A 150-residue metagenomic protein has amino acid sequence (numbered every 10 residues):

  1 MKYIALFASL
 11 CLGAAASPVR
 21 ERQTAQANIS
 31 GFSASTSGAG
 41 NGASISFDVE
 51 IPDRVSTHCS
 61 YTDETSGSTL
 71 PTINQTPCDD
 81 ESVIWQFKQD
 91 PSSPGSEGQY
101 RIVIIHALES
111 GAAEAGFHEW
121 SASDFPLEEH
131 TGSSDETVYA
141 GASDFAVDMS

Functional and structural regions predicted by a protein language model:
M1-Q23: Fungal secretory targeting signals
F7, A16, S35-G38, V55 (+2 more regions): A generic structural micro-environment signature that highlights single residues at secondary-structure boundaries
C11, P52-R54, E109: Conserved beta-strand elements of beta-rich interaction domains across eukaryotes, especially beta-propellers
V19-N74: Short, surface-exposed binding/anchoring microloops in extracellular/periplasmic proteins
T72-S150: Acidic, low-complexity intrinsically disordered segments
